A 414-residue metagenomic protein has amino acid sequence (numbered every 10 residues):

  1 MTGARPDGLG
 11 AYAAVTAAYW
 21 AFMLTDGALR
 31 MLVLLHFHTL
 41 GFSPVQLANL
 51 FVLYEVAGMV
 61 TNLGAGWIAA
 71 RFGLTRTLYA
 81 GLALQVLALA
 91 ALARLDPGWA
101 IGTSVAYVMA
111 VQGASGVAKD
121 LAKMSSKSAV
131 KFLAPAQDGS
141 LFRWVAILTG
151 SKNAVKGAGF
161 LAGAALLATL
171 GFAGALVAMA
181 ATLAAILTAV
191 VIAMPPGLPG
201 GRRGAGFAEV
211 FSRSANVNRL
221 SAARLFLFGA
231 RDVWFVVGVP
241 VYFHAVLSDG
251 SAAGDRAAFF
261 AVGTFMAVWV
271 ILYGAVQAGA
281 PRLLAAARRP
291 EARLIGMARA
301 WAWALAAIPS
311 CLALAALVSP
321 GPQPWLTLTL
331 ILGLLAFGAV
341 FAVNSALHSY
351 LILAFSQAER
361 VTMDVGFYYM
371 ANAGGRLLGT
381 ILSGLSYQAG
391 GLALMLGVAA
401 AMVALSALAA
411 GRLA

Functional and structural regions predicted by a protein language model:
R5-V56, N218-M266: Helix-loop boundary and gating motifs at the non-cytosolic
W20, A88, I101-A122, L326-V343: Hydrophobic core of transmembrane alpha-helices in multi-pass small-molecule transporters, especially MFS/SLC-type
G58-V60, V262-R289, L305-I308: Transmembrane alpha-helices of Major Facilitator/SLC transporters
V60-P97: Conserved MFS/SLC helix-loop-helix module at the cytosolic interface between two early adjacent transmembrane helices
A83-I101, W303-P322: C-terminal ends and interior cores of transmembrane alpha-helices in multi-pass membrane transporters/permeases
V111-K152: Cytoplasmic helix-loop-helix junction between adjacent transmembrane helices in 12-TM secondary transporters
G174-I192, L394-R412: Symmetry-related core transmembrane helices of the 12-TM Major Facilitator Superfamily/SLC fold
S356-Q388: A late C-terminal transmembrane helix in Major Facilitator Superfamily
